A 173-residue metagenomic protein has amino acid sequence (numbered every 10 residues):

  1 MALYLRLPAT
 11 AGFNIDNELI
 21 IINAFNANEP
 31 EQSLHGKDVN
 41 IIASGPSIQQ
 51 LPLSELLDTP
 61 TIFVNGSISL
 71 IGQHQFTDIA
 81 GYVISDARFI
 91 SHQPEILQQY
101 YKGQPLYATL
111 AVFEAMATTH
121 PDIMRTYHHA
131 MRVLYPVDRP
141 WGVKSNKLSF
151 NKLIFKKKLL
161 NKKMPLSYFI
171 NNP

Functional and structural regions predicted by a protein language model:
M1-H35, S44: N-terminal pre-catalytic "stem/leader" segment of glycosyltransferase-like enzymes
L34-N40, D78-V83: Broad hydrophobic/π-residue packing in well-ordered secondary structure
D38-G45, P60-V64: Short, hydrophobic/glycine-enriched beta-strand segments
I48-P52: Short N-terminal binding/cap micro-motifs at the start of the first secondary-structure element
T59-P60, G66-N172: Acidic/Gly/His-enriched mid-domain segments of enzyme catalytic cores or analogous surface patches that mediate
